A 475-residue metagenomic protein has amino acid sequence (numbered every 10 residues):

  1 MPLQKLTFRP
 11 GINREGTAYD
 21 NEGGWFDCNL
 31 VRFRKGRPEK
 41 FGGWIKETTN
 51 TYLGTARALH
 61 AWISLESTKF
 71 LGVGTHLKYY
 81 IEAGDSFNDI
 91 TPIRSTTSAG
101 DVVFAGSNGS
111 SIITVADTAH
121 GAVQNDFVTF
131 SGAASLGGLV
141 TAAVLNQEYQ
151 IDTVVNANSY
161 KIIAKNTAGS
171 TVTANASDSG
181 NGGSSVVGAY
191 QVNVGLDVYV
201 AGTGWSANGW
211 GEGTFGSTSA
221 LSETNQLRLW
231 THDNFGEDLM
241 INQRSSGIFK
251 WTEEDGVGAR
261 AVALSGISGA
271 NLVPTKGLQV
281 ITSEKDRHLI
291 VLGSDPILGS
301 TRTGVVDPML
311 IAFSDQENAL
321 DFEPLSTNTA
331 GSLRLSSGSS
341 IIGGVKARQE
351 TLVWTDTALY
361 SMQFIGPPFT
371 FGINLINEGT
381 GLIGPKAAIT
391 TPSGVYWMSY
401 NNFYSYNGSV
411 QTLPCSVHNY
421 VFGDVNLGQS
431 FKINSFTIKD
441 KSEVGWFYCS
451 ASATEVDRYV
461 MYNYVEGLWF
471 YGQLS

Functional and structural regions predicted by a protein language model:
M1, E15, D89-L229, D255-V262 (+1 more regions): Small/polar beta-strand repeat architecture
M1-T96, V192-S219, W251, P274-T357 (+2 more regions): N-terminal beta-propeller domains
T51-L65, G213-F235, I267-V280, N328-K346 (+3 more regions): Short coil-to-beta transitions that initiate beta-strands within beta-rich domains
L53, S64-L65, G72-V73, I81 (+15 more regions): Residue-level signal for WD-repeat beta-propeller blades
G72-V73, A220, N242-S246, S268: A fold-level detector for beta-propeller and closely related beta-sheet-rich head/sensor domains
F87-D89, G256-V262, L320-T327, P367-G372 (+2 more regions): Beta-strand initiation motifs
E237-W251: Hydrophobic or amphipathic alpha-helical targeting/insertion segments
S337-S475: Beta-sheet-dominated scaffold domains
